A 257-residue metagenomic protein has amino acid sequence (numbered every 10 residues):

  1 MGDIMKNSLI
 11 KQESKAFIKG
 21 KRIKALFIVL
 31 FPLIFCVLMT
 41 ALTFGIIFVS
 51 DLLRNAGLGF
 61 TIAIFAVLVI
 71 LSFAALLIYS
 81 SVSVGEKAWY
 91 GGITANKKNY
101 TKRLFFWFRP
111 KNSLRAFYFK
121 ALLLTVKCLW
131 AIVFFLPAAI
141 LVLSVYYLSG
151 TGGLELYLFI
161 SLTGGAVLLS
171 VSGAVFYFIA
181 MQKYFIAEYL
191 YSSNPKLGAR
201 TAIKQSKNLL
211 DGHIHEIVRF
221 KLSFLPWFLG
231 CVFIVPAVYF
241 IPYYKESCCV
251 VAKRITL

Functional and structural regions predicted by a protein language model:
M1-L257: Hydrophobic alpha-helical membrane segments
